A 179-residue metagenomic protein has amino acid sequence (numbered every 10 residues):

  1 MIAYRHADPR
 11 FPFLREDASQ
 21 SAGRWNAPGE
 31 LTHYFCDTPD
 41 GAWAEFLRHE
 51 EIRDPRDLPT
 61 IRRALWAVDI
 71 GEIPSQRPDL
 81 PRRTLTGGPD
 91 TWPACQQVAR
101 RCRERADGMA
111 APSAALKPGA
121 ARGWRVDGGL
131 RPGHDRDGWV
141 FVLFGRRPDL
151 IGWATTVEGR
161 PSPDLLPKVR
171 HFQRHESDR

Functional and structural regions predicted by a protein language model:
I2-D17, N26, I52-R179: Active-site and NAD+-binding cores of ADP-ribose-processing enzymes
R24-E50, G108-A111: Extended catalytic/binding region for NAD+/ADP-ribose chemistry, centered on the ART fold
